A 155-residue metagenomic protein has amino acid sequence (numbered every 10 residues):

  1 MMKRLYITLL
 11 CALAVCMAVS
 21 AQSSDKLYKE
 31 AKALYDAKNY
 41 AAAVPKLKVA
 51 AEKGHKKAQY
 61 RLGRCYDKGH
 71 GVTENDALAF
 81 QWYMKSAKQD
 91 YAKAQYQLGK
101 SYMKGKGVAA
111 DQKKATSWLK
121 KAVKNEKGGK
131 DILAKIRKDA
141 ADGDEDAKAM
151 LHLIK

Functional and structural regions predicted by a protein language model:
M1-L9: Bacterial N-terminal signal peptides that target proteins for export
T8-C16: Bacterial N-terminal signal peptides
Q22, L34, K38-N39, E52-H55 (+7 more regions): Short helix-capping/linker turns of helical repeat alpha-solenoids
S24, K124-K155: Terminal, low-structured helical/coil segments at or just beyond the last alpha-helical repeat
K26-L34, R61-K68, Q97-K104, K135-D139 (+1 more regions): Hydrophobic face of amphipathic alpha-helices that form TPR/SEL1-like repeat modules and related alpha-solenoid
Y96, A109-G128, R137: TPR/TPR-like (Sel1-like) alpha-helical repeat modules
